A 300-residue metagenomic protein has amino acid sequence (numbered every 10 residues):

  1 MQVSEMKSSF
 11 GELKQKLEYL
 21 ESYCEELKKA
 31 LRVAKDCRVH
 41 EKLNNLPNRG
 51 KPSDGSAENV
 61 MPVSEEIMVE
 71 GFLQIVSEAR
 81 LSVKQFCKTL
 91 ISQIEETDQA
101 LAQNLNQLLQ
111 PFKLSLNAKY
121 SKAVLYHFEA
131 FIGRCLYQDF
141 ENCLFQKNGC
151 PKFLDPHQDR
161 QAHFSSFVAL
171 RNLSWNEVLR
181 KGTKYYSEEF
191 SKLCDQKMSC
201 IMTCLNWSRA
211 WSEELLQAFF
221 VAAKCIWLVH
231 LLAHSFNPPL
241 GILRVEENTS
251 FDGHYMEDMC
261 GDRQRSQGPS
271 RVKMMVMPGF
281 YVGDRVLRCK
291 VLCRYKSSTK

Functional and structural regions predicted by a protein language model:
M1-K300: Extended, amphipathic alpha-helical stalk segments that mediate dimerization and serve as stator/scaffold rods within
